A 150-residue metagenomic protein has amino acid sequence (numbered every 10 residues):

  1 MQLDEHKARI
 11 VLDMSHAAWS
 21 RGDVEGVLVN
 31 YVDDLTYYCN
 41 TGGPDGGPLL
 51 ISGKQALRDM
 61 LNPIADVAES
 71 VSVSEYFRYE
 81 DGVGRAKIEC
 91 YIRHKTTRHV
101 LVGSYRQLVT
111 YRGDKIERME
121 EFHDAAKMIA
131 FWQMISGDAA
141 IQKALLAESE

Functional and structural regions predicted by a protein language model:
M1-D33, D138-E150: Short, low-complexity N-terminal intrinsically disordered segments enriched in polar/charged residues
M1-L3, D59-E150: A beta-strand edge to alpha-helix "cap/lid" segment located at domain peripheries
E5, V24-G82: A solvent-exposed, acidic/Ser-Thr-rich amphipathic alpha-helical stretch
M14, N30, Y37, S52 (+3 more regions): Generic detector of low-complexity/intrinsically disordered segments and short hydrophobic N-terminal stretches
M14-A17, G47, R118: Short, flexible active-site loop motifs that bind/organize anionic cofactors or intermediates
